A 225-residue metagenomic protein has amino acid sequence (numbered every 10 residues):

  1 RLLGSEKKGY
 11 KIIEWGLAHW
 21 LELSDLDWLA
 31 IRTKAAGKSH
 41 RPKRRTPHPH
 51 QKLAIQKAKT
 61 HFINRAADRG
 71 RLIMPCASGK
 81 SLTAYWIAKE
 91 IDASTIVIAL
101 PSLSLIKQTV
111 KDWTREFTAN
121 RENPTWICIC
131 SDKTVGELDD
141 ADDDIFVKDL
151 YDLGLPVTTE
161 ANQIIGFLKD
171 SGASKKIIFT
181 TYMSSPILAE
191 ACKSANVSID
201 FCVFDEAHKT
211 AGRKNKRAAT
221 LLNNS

Functional and structural regions predicted by a protein language model:
R1-P75, L82-S94, K111, A141-I145: ATP-dependent helicase/translocase motor core
L2-S5, I87, Q108-W113, C202 (+1 more regions): Alpha-helical scaffold elements adjacent to nucleotide-binding pockets in ATP/GTP-utilizing enzyme cores
Q56, L82, K107, I187 (+1 more regions): Alpha-helical elements of the RecA-like P-loop NTPase motor core of helicases
S78-G79, S104: ATP-binding Walker
E90-D140, Y182-S184: Conserved Walker A/P-loop ATP-binding site and its immediately adjacent core in helicase/helicase-like ATPase domains
C128-D139, L150-N162, T181-I187, K209-G212: Conserved helicase motor
A161-S198: Conserved helix/coil segment N-terminal to the catalytic DExD/H
M183-S184, C192-S225: SF2 helicase catalytic motif II
